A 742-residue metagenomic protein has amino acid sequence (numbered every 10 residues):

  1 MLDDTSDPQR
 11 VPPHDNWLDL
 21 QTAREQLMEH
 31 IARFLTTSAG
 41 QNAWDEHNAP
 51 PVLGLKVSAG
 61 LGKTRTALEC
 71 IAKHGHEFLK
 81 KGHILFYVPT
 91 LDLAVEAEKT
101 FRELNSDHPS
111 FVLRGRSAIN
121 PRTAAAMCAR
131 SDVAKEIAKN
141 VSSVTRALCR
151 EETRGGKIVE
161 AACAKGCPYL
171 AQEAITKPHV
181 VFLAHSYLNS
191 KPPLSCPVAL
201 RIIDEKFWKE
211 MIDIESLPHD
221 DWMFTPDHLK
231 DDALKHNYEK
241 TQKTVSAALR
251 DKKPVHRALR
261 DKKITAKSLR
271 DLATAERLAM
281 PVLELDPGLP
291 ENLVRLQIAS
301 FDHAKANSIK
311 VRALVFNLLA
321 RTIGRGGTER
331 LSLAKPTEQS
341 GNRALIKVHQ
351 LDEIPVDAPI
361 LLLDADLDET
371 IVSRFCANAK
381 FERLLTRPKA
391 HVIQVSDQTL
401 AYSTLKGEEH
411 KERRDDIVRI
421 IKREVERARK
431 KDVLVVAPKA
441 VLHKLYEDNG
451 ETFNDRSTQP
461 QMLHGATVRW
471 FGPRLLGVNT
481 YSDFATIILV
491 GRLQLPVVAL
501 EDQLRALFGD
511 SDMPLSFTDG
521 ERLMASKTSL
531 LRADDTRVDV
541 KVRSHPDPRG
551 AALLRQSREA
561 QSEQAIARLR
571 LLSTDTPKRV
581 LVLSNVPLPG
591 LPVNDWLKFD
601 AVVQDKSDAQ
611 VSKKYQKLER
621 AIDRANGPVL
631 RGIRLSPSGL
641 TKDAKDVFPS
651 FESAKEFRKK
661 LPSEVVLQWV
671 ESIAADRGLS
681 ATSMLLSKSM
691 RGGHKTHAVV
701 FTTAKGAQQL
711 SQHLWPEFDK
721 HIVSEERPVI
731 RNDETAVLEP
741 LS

Functional and structural regions predicted by a protein language model:
M1-S742: ASCE RecA-like P-loop NTPase motor cores that couple ATP hydrolysis to mechanical translocation on nucleic acids
